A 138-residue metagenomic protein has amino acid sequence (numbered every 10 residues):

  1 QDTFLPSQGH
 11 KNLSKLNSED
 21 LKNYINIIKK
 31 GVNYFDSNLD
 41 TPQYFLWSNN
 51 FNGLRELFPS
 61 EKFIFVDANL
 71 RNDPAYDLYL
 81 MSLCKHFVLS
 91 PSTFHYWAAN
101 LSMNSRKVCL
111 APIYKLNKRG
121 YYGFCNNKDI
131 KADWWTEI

Functional and structural regions predicted by a protein language model:
Q1-N72, S105: Core catalytic architecture of nucleotide-activated donor-dependent transferases building glycoconjugates
Q43, T93, I130-K131: Acidic, low-complexity intrinsically disordered regions
N50, N100, E137-I138: Enriched - but not universal
G53-E56, Y96-W97, K115, W135: Tryptophan-centered motif/residue detector
D67-N69, I113, I138: Residues at the C-termini of beta-strands that transition into short coil/loop
N69, K85, C125-N126: Residue-level signal for the start and early helices of compact helical domains
P74-Y121: A donor-sugar binding/catalytic signature common to diverse glycosyltransferases and related nucleotide-sugar
N117-I138: Leloir-type glycosyltransferase catalytic cores
